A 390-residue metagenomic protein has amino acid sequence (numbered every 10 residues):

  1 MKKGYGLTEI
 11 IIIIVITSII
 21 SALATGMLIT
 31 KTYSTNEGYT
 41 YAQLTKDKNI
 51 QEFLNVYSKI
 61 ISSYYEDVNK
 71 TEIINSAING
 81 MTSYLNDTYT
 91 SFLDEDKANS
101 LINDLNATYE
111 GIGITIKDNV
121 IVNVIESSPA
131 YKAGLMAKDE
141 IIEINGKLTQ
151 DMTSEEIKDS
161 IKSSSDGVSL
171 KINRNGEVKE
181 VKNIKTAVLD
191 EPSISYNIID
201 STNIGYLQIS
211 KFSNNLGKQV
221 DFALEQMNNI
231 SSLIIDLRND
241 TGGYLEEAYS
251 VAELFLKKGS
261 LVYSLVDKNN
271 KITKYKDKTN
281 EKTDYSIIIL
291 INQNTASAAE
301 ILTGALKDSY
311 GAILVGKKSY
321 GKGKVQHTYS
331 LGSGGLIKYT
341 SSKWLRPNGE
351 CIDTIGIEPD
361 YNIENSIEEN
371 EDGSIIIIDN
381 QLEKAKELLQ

Functional and structural regions predicted by a protein language model:
K2-D118, M136, E143-I144, L148-I199 (+6 more regions): Intrinsically disordered, Ser/Thr/Pro/Gly-rich linkers and terminal tails that flank and connect PDZ domains
E110-I112, S286, I337: Short beta-strand or tight-loop elements that sit immediately N-terminal to catalytic metal-binding acidic residues
V122-N123, Y131, A137, E143-L148 (+2 more regions): Cleft-lining beta-strand/loop regions that shape enzyme active-site pockets
V124, P129, R346-P347, I355-P359: Proline-rich low-complexity regions
E126, A137-K138, S333, N348: Short, flexible surface segments
I142-E143, K338: Hydrophobic beta-strand signal
S333-K343: Short acidic, Pro/Gly- and aromatic-enriched capping/linker segments at domain boundaries
